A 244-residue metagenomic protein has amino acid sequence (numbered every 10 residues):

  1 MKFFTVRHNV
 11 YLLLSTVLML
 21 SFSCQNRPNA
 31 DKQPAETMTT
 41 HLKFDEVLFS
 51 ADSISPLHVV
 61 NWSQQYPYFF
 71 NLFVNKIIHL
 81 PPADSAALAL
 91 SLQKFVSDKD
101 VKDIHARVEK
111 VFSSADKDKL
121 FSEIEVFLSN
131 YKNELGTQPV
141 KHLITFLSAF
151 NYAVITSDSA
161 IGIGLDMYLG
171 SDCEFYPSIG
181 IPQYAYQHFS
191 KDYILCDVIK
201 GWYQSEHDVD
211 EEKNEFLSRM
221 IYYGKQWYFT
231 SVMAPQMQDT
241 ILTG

Functional and structural regions predicted by a protein language model:
K2-L12: Bacterial N-terminal signal peptides that target proteins for export
L12-L13, T243: A generic signature of intrinsically disordered, low-complexity regions enriched in glycine/proline and charged/polar
L14-L18: Hydrophobic helical h-region of N-terminal Sec-dependent signal peptides in bacterial secretory/periplasmic proteins
L20-S23: C-terminal motif of bacterial Sec signal peptides marking the signal peptidase cleavage site
Q25-K94: N-terminal mature-domain "stem" immediately C-terminal to a signal peptide or N-terminal signal-anchor/transmembrane
Q93-G244: Acidic/His-rich structured neighborhood in mature extracellular/periplasmic domains
